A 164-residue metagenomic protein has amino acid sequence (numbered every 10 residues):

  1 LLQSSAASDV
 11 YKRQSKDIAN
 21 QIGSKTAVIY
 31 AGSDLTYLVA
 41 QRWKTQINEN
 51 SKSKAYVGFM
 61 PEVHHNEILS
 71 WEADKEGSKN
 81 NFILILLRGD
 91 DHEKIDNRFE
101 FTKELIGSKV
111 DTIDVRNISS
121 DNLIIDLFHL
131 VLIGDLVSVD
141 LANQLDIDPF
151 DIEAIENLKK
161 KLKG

Functional and structural regions predicted by a protein language model:
L1-Y11: Single conserved hydrophobic/aromatic residue that forms the stacking wall/gate of nucleotide- or nucleobase-binding
S5, E76-G164: Phosphate-moiety recognition in structured ligand-binding domains
D9, I22-T26, S51, L132 (+1 more regions): Generic secondary-structure transition motif, activating predominantly at the C-termini of alpha-helices
R13-S15: Short, surface-exposed patches at the edges or C-terminal ends of soluble domains, predominantly
D17-L105, R116: Acidic catalytic cores of enzymes that act on phosphate-bearing nucleotides/polynucleotides
